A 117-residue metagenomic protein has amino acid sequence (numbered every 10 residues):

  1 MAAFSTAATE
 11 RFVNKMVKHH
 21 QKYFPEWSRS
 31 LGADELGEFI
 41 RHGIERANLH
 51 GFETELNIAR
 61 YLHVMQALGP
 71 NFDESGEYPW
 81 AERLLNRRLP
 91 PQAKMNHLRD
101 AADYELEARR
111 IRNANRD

Functional and structural regions predicted by a protein language model:
M1-D117: A contiguous, surface-oriented mixed alpha/beta subdomain in the mid-to-C-terminal portion of proteins that forms
